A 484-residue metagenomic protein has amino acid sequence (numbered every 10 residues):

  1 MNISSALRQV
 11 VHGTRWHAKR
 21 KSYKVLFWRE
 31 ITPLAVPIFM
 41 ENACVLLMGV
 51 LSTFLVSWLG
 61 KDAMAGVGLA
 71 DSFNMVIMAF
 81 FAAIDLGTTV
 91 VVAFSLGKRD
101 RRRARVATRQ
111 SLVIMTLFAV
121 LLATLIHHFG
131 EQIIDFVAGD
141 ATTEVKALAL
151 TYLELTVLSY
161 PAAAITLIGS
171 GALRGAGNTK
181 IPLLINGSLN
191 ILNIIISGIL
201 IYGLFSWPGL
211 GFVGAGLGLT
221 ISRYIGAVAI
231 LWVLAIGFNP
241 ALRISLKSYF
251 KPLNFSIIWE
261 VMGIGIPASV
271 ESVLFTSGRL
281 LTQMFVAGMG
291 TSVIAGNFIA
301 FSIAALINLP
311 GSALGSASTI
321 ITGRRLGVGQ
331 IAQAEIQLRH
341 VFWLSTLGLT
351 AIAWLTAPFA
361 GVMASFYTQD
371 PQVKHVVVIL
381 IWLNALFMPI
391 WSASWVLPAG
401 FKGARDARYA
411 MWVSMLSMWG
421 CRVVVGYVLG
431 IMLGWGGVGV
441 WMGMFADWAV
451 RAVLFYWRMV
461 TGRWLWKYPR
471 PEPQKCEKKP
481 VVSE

Functional and structural regions predicted by a protein language model:
M1-A35, V92-S159, W207-I266, T322-F387 (+1 more regions): Short alpha-helical transmembrane segments in multi-pass integral membrane proteins
S22-F54, W58-L59, M75-G87, A119-A123 (+5 more regions): N-terminal transmembrane alpha-helices
P33-S52, L155, S222-G226, I230 (+3 more regions): Transmembrane helical elements of multi-pass membrane transporters/channels
I38, N42, T53-F54, D71 (+18 more regions): Transmembrane alpha-helix boundary and packing residues in multipass membrane permease domains and related
L46-A65, I134-T143, I199-L210, S269 (+5 more regions): Helix-terminus/linker motif at the lipid-water interface of multi-pass membrane proteins
K61-S72, A149, L153, G216 (+3 more regions): Small-residue hotspots at the loop-to-helix junctions and early N-terminal turns of transmembrane alpha-helices
M64-T124, A163-P182, I294-A360, W391-S414: Small-residue-rich hydrophobic transmembrane alpha-helices
D85, L155-R174, P182-N190, A215-L231 (+6 more regions): Short runs within selected transmembrane alpha-helices of multi-pass transporters and secretion channels
